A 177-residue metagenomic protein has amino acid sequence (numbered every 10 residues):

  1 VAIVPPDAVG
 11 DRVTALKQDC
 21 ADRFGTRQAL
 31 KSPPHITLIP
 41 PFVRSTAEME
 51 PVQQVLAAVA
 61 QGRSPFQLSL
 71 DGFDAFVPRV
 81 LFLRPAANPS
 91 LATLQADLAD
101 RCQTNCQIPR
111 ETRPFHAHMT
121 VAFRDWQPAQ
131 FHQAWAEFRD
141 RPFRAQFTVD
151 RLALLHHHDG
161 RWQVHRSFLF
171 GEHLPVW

Functional and structural regions predicted by a protein language model:
V1-Q67, P85-F143, T148-R151, R161-W177: Basic, often amphipathic N-terminal segments
F73: Conserved TIR/SEFIR loop-to-helix hotspot centered on a Trp-containing motif with a nearby acidic residue
F76-R79, R161: Short acidic/glycine-enriched loop/turn segments that link adjacent beta-strands
R79-P85: Surface-exposed, active-site-proximal loop segments in enzymatic domains
L154-H157: Short, exposed beta-strand-loop hairpins at the edges of beta-sheets in extracellular/periplasmic proteins
